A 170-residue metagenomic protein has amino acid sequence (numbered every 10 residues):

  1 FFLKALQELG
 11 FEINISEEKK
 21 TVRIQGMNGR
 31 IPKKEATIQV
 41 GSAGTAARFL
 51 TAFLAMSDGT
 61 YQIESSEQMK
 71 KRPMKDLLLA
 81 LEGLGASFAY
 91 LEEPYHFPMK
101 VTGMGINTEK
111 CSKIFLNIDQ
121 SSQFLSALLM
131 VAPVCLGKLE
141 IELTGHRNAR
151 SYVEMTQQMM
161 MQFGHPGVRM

Functional and structural regions predicted by a protein language model:
F1-M170: Structural preference for solvent-exposed beta-strand-turn elements and adjacent flexible terminal/loop segments within
